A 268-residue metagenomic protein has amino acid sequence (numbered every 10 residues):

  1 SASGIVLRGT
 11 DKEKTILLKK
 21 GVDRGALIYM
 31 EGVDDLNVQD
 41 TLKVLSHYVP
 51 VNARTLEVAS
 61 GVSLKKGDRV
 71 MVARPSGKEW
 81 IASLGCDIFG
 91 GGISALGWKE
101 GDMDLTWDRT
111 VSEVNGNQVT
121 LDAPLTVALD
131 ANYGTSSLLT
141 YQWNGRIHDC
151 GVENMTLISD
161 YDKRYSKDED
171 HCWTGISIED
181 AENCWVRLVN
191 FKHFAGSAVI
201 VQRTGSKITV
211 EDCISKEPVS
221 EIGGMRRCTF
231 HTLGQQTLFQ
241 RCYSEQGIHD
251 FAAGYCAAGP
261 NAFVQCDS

Functional and structural regions predicted by a protein language model:
S1-L17, D104, T110-N115, Q142-M155: Beta-solenoid repeat scaffold
A2, K14, G25, A53 (+4 more regions): Surface-exposed or flexible loop/turn and strand-edge residues in extracellular/cell-surface modules
G4, G9-E13, H148-S159, E182-H193 (+3 more regions): Right-handed parallel beta-helix
I5-A53, S60, T120-S137, G151-H171: Right-handed parallel beta-helix/beta-spiral solenoid domain characteristic of secreted/periplasmic
L18-G21, T120, Y161-K167, A195-V201 (+3 more regions): Short glycine/acidic-rich loop motifs that flank beta-strands on beta-rich extracellular proteins
V33-L56, S83-T106, N132-N144, F239: Surface-exposed acidic, glycine/proline-enriched linker/cap segments that occur as 15-30-residue helix-coil
E57-T120, T126: Ser/Thr/Gly-rich low-complexity blocks that favor extended beta-strand/coil architectures
D108-T110, D130-L139, K167, C172-W173 (+3 more regions): C-terminal effector modules of nucleic-acid-centric enzymes and ribosome-associated factors
